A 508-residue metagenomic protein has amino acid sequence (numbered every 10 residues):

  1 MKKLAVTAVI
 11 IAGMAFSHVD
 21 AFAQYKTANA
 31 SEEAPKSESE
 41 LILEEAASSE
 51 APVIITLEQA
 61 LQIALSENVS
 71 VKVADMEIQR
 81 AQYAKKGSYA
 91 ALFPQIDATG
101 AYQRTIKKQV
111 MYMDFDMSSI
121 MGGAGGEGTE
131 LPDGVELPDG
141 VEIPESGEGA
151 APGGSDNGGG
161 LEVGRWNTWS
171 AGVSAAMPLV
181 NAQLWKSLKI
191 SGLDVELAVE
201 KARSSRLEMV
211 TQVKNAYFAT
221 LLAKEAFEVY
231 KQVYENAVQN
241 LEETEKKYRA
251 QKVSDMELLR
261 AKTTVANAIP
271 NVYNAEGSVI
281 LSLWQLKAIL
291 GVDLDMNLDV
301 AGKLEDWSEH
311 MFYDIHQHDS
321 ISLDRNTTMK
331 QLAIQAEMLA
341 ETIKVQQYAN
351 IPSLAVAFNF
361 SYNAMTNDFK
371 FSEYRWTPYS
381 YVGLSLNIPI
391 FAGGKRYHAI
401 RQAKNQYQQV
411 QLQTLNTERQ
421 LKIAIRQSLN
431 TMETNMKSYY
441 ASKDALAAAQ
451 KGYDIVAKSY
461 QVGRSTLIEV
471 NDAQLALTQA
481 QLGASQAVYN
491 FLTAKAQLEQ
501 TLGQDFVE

Functional and structural regions predicted by a protein language model:
K2-V6, D20-E33, I42-S49, D97-T99 (+5 more regions): Acidic, low-complexity, intrinsically disordered peripheral segments
A8-S17: Bacterial N-terminal signal peptides
A23-A101, K107-Q109, L294, V300-E337 (+3 more regions): Bacterial Sec-pathway N-terminal export signals of envelope proteins
L41-P52, T99-V173, K303-F312, K344 (+2 more regions): Small/polar, glycine/serine/threonine/aspartate-rich low-complexity segments that form flexible
K72, I96-V110, G158-W166, A176-S204 (+4 more regions): Small/polar (Gly/Ser/Thr/Ala-rich) solvent-exposed segments that form structured loops/beta-strands/short helices used
V73-S88, S205, M209-E228, K246 (+4 more regions): Amphipathic alpha-helical coiled-coil segments
K85, R206-I321, T431, N435 (+1 more regions): Periplasmic alpha-helical coiled-coil/stalk elements that build and connect Gram-negative outer-membrane
